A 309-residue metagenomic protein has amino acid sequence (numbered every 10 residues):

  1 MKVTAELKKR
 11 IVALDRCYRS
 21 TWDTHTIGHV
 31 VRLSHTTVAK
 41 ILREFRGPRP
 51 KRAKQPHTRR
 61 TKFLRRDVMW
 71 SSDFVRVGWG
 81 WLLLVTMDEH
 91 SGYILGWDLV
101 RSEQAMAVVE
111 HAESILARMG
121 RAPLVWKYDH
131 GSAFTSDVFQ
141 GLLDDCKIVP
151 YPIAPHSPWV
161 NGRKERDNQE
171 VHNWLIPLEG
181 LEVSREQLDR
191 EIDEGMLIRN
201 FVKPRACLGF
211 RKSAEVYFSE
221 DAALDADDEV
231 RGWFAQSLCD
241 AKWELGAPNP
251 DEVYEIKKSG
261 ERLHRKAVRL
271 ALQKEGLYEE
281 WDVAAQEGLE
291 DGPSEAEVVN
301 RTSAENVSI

Functional and structural regions predicted by a protein language model:
M1-M69, S157-P158: Basic, flexible linker segments flanking DNA-binding modules in nucleic acid-interacting mobile-element proteins
I11, I27, V38, D73 (+7 more regions): Mobile genetic element proteins and their domesticated derivatives, centered on retroelements and DNA transposons
T36-M87, Y93, A105-S114, R118-L124 (+1 more regions): Mobile-element integrase/transposase regions, centering on the N-terminal DNA-binding/Zn-coordinating module
M87-D88, P158: Hydrophobic alpha-helical segments, especially N-terminal targeting/anchoring helices
V100-Q104: A short acidic/small-residue loop/turn micro-motif
Y128-H130, F134-D145, P150-I176, S184-D193 (+1 more regions): RNase H-like two-metal-ion nuclease catalytic core shared by retroviral integrases and related mobile-element nucleases
N173-I309: C-terminal domain-tail junction helix/linker
